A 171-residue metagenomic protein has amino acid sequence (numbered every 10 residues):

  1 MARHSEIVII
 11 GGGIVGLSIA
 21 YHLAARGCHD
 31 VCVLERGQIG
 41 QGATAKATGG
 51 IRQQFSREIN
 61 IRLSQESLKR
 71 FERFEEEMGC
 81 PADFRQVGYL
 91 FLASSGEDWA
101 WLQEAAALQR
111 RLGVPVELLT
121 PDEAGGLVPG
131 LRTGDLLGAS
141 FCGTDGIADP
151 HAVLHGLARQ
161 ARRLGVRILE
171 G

Functional and structural regions predicted by a protein language model:
A2-V15, C32: Beta1/beta-strand and adjacent pyrophosphate-binding region of the FAD-binding site in flavoprotein oxidoreductases
A20, A24, Q160: Gly/Ala-rich phosphate-binding loop of Rossmann-like dinucleotide-binding domains, activating on the conserved
A24-A45: Glycine-rich FAD pyrophosphate-binding loop
E35, T120, E170-G171: Short loop/edge segments at beta-strand edges and connector loops that shape dinucleotide/nucleotide cofactor-binding
T48-L127: Dinucleotide-binding Rossmann-like beta1-alpha1 core, especially the glycine-rich loop that anchors the ADP
S140-G171: Helical element adjacent to the flavin cofactor pocket in flavoenzyme catalytic cores
